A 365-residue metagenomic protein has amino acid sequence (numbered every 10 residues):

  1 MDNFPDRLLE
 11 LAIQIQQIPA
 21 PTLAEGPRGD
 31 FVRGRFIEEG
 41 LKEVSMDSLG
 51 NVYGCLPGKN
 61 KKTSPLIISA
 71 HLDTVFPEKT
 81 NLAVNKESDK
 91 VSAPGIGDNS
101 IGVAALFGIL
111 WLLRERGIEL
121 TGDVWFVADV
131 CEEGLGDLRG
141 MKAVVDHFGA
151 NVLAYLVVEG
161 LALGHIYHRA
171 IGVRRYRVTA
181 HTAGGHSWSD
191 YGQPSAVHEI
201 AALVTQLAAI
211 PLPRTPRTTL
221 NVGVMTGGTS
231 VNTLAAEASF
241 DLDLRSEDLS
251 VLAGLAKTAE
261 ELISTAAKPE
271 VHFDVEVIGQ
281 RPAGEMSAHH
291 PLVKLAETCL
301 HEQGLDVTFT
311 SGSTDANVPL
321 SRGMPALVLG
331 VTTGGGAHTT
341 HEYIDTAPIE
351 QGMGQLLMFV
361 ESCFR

Functional and structural regions predicted by a protein language model:
D2-S92: Acidic/His- and Gly-rich active-site-bordering loop/insert found across diverse amide/peptide-bond hydrolases
G26, G95-I171, L212-P213, D243 (+1 more regions): Acidic/histidine-rich catalytic neighborhood of metal-dependent amide-processing enzymes
V32, A105-L113, M141-V144, I200-V204 (+2 more regions): Buried hydrophobic packing segments
L72-K86, V152, H168-T179, L327-V328: Acidic-glycine-rich active-site phosphate/pyrophosphate-binding loop
L82-A93, H181-G184, H301-Q303, G334-H338: Glycine/charged-rich beta-loop-alpha catalytic/anionic-binding loops adjacent to active sites
L106, V158-A183, S187-D190, A196-L203: Phosphate/diphosphate-binding glycine-rich loops and adjacent basic-rich segments that engage nucleotide
W188, S195-R365: Metal-dependent amide/peptide-bond hydrolase catalytic core, centered on the "pita-bread" metallohydrolase fold
